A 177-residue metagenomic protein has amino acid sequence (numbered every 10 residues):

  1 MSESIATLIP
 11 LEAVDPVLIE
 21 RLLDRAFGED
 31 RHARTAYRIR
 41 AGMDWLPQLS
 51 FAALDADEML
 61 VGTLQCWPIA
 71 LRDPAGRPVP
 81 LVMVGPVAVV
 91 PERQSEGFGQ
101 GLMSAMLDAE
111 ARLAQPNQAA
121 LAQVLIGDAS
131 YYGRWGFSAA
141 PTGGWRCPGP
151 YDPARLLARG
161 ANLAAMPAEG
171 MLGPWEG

Functional and structural regions predicted by a protein language model:
M1-R38, W45-V61, L163-G177: Short amphipathic alpha-helix that is part of the acyltransferase structural core
A36-G42, G143-R146: Short, solvent-exposed loop/turn elements at beta->coil junctions and helix N-caps that rim active or binding pockets
S50-A52, M59-R72, P80-A88: Conserved beta-strand in the GNAT
V84, V89, S95-D108: Conserved acetyl-CoA-binding loop-helix of GNAT-fold acetyltransferases
G101-M103, D108-G127: Conserved GNAT acetyl-CoA-binding A-motif
P116-N117, Q123-D152: Conserved active-site alpha-helix within GNAT-family acetyltransferase domains
P141-R159, M166-G177: Non-DNA-binding regulatory cores of transcription-related proteins, predominantly C-terminal effector-binding
